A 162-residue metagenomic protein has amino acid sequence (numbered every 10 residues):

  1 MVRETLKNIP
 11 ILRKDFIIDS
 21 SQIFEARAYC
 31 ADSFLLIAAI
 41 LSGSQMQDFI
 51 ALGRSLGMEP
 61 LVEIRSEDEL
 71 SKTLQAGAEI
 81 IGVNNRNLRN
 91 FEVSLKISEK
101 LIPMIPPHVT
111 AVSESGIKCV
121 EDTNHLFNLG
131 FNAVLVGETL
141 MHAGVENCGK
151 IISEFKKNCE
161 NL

Functional and structural regions predicted by a protein language model:
T5-I9, A28-F34, R54-M58, Q75-G82 (+2 more regions): Glycine-enriched alpha-helix->loop->beta-strand junction motifs that scaffold or abut catalytic
I9-D19, D32-G43, G57-S66, L70 (+2 more regions): Catalytic beta/alpha-barrel core
I18-C30, S66-G77, S113-V136: Catalytic cores of alpha/beta
E25-Q45, G82-F91, L129-I152: Glycine-rich phosphate-binding active-site loops on the catalytic face of alpha/beta enzymes
Q45-G57: C-terminal EAL-domain catalytic cores of bacterial cyclic di-GMP phosphodiesterases
S94-K100: Charged helix-capping and loop-helix junction motifs
K100-M104, F127, M141-L162: C-terminal helical cap(s) of enzyme catalytic domains, especially alpha/beta-barrels
